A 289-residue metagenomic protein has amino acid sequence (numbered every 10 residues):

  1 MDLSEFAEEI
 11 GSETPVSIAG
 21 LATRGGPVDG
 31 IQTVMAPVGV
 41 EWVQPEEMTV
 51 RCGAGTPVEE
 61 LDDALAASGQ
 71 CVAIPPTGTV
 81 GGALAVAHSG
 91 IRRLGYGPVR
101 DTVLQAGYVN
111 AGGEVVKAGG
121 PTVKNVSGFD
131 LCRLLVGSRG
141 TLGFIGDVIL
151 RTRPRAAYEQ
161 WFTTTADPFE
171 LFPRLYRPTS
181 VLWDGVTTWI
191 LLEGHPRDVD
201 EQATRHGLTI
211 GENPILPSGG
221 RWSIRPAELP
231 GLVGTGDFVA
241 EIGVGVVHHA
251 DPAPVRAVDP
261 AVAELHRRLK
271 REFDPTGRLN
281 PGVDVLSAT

Functional and structural regions predicted by a protein language model:
M1-T23, V255-P260, D284: N-terminal accessory segments
M1-V16, M35-P76, H88-P121, A157-T164: N-terminal glycine-rich flavin-associated loop
G20, I190, H249: Residue-level signal for inorganic ion chemistry
L21-G25, V38-G39, G146: Short active-site-proximal "capping" loops at secondary-structure junctions
P27, G185, R205-T289: Conserved glycine-rich FAD pyrophosphate-binding loop
I74-P75, V80-S180, G185-W189: FAD-binding subdomain of flavoenzyme oxidoreductases
W161-V181, D200-H206, S223-D237: Short amphipathic alpha-helix segments
L191-T204, L208-G211: Terminal amphipathic helices with adjacent charged low-complexity linkers/tails
